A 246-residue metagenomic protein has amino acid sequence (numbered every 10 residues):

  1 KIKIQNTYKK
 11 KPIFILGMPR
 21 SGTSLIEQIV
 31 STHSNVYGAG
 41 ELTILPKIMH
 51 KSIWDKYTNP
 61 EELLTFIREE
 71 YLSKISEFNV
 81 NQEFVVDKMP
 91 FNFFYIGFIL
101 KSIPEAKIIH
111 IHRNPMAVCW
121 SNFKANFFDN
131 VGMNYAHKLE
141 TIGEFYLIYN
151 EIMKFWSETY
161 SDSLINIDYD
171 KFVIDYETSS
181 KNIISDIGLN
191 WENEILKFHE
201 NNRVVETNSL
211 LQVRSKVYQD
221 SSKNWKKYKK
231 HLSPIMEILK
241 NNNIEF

Functional and structural regions predicted by a protein language model:
K1-P12, K56-T58, E62-E83, S102 (+2 more regions): PAPS-dependent sulfotransferases, especially Golgi type II membrane carbohydrate sulfotransferases
N6-K101, I111: Phosphate-binding active sites in nucleotide-utilizing proteins
G38, I108, L164-N166: Conserved beta-strand scaffold positions in the cores of enzyme catalytic domains, especially in NTP/NDP-utilizing
E41, D168-Y169: A secondary-structure boundary/capping signal
T43-I44, P115-V118, F172-V173: Conserved nucleotide-binding/hydrolysis micro-motifs of P-loop NTPases
P90-N92, K171-D175: Acidic, metal-coordinating catalytic cores used for nucleic-acid/nucleotide bond scission and strand-transfer chemistry
F93-I96, A117-V118, N150: Conserved coil-to-alpha-helix start sites within the AMP-binding
